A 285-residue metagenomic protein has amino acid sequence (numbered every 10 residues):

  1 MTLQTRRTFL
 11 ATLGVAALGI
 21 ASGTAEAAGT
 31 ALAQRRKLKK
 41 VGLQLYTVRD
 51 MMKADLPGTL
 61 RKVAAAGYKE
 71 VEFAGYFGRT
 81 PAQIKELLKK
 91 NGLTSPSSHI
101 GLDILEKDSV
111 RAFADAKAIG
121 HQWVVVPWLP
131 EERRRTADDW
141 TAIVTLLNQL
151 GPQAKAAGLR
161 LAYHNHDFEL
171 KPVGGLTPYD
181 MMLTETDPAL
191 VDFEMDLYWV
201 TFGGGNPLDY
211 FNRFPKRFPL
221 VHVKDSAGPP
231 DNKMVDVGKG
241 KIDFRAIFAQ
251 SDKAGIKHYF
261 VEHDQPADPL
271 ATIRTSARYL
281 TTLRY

Functional and structural regions predicted by a protein language model:
M1-A17: N-terminal secretory signal peptides and thylakoid transit peptides that target proteins across membranes
G14, E70, T94, L102-F193 (+2 more regions): Active-site acidic/histidine proton-transfer and metal-coordination neighborhood in alpha/beta enzyme cores
T24-K53, K62: C-terminal segment of N-terminal export signals and the immediately downstream linker at the start of the mature
L32-R36, R61-A65, R79-S95, D108-H121 (+4 more regions): Acidic (Asp/Glu)-rich catalytic clusters
K39-Q44, V71-F73, S95-I100, V124-V126 (+4 more regions): Hydrophobic faces of well-ordered beta-strands that scaffold small-molecule active sites in alpha/beta enzyme cores
L43, V63, V71, L88 (+5 more regions): Conserved, mostly hydrophobic/aromatic
R49-K53, E72-A82, G101-D108, E131-R135 (+5 more regions): Acidic-and-aromatic substrate-binding clefts and catalytic sites of carbohydrate-active enzymes
L60-R61, L170-L176, W199-K257, Q265-A271: Gly/Pro-rich active-site loop or hairpin
